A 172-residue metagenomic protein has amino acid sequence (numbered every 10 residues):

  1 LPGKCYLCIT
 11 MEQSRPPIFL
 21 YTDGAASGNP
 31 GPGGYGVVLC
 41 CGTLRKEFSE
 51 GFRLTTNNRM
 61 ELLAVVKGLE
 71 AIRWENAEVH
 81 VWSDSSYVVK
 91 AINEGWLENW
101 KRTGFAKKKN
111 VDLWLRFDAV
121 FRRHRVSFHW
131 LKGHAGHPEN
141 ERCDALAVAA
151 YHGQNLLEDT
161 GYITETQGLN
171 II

Functional and structural regions predicted by a protein language model:
Y6, M11-L63, L69-A77, G153-Y162 (+1 more regions): RNase H-like nuclease fold core
F19-N29, V66-R142, L146, Y151 (+1 more regions): RNase H catalytic domain
